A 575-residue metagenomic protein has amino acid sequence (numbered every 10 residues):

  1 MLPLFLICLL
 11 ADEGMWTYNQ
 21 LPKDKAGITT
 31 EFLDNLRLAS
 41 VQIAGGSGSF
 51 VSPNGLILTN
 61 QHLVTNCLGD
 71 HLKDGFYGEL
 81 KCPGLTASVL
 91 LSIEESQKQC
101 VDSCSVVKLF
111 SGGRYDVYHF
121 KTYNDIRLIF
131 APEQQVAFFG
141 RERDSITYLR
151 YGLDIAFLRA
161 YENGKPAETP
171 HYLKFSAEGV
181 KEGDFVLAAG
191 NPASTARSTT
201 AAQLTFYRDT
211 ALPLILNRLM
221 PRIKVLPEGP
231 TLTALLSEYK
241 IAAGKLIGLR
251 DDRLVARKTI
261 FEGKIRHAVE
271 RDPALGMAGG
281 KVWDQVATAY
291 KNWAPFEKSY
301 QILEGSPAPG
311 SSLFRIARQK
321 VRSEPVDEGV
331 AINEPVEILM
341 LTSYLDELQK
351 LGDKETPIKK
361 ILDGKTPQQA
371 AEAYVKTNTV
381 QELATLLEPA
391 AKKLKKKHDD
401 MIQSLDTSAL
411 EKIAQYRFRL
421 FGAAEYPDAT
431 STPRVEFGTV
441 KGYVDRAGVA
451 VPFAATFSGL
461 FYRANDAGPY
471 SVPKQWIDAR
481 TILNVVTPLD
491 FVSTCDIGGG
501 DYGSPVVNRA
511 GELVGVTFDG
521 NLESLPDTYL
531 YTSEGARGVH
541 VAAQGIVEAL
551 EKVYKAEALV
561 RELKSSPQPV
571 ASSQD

Functional and structural regions predicted by a protein language model:
M1-I7: Sec-dependent signal peptide recognition, specifically the positively charged N-region followed immediately by
I7-D575: Terminal presequence/propeptide segments associated with secretion/organelle targeting and zymogen/polyprotein
